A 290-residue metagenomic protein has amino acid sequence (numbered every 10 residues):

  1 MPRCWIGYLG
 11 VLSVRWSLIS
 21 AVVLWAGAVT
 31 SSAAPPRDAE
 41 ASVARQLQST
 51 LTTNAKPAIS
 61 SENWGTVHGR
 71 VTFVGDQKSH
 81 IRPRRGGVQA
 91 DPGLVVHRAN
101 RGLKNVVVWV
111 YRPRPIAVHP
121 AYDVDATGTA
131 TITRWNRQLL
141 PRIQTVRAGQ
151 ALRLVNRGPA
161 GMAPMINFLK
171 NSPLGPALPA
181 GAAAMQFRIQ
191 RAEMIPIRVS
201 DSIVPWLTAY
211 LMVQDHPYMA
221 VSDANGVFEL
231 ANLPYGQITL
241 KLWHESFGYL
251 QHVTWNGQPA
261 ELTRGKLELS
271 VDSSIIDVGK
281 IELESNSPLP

Functional and structural regions predicted by a protein language model:
M1-V14: N-terminal secretory signal peptides that target proteins for export/translocation
S13-A28: Bacterial N-terminal signal peptides
T30-S32: Sec/Tat signal peptide C-region and signal peptidase I cleavage site
A34-P290: Extracytoplasmic copper-binding redox domains, predominantly the cupredoxin/blue-copper superfamily
